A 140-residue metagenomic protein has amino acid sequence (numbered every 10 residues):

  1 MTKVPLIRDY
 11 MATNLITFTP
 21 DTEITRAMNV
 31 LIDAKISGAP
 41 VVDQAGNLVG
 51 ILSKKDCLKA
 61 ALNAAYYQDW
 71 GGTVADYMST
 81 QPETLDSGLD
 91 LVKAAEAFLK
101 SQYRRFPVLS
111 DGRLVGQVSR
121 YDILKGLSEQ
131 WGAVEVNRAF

Functional and structural regions predicted by a protein language model:
M1-N14, S53-T84, G88-L99, L114 (+1 more regions): Tandem CBS (Bateman) regulatory domains
V4-D9, E23-M28, V41-G50, D76: Short charge-dense sequence patches
M11, T25, S37, C57-L58 (+2 more regions): General secondary-structure edge motif
F18-K35, V42, T84-Q102, L109 (+2 more regions): The conserved cystathionine-beta-synthase
L31-A34, A39-D56, F98, F106-D122: A glycine-centered beta-loop-beta connector
